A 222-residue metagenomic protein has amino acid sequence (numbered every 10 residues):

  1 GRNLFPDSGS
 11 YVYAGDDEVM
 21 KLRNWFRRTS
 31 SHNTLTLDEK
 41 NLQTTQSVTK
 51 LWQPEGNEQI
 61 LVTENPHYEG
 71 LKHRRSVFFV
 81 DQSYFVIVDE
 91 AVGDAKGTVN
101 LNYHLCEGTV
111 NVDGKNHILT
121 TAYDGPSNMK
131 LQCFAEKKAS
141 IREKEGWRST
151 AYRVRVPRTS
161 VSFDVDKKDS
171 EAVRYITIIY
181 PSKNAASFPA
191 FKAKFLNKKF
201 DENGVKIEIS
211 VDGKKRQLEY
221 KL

Functional and structural regions predicted by a protein language model:
N3-D7, T36: Structural recognition of the beta-strand scaffold that forms the well-ordered cores of secreted hydrolase catalytic
Y13-L222: CBM-like, beta-strand-rich accessory domains located in the C-terminal region of large, secreted polysaccharide-active
